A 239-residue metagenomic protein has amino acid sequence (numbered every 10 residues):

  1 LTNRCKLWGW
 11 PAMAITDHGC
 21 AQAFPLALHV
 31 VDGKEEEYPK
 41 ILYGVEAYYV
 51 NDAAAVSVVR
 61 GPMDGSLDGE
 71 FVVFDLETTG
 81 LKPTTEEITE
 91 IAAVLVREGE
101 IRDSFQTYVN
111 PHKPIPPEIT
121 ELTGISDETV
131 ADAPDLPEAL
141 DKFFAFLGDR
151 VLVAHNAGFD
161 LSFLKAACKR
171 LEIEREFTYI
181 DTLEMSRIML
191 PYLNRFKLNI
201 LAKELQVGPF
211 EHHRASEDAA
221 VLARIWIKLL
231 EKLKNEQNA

Functional and structural regions predicted by a protein language model:
L1-F74, L95, I101, H112 (+3 more regions): Phosphodiester-processing cores and adjacent nucleic acid-binding clamps
T2-K6, P25, P137, D141-F144 (+1 more regions): Amphipathic, non-transmembrane alpha-helical secondary structure
N3, L183-E184, F196-I200, A220-R224: Residues on a specific face of well-ordered alpha-helices
D17, I41, G124, V153 (+2 more regions): A residue-level signal for conserved active-site and pocket-lining positions in enzyme catalytic cores
L26, I88, F163, A220-R224: Short amphipathic alpha-helical face segments that pack within enzyme cores and frequently flank/anchor catalytic
L67-F177, P191-H213: Conserved non-catalytic scaffold segment of RNase H-like nuclease domains
R214-K228: Acidic, divalent-metal-coordinating active-site segment for phosphoryl/phosphodiester hydrolysis, typified by short
R224-A239: Acidic two-metal-ion nuclease catalytic site recognized across multiple nuclease folds, prominently DnaQ/RNase D-T
